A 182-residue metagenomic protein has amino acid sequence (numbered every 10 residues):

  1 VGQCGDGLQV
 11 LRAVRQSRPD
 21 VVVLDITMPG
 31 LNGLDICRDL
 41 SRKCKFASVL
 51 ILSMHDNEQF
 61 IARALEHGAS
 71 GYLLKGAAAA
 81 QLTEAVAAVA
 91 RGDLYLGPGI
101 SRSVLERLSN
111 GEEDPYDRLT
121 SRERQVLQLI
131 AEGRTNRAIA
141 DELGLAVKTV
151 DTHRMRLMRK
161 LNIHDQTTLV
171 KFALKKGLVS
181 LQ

Functional and structural regions predicted by a protein language model:
V1-G5, A13, I163: Short hydrophobic/Thr-rich beta-strand motif most characteristic of the beta2 strand and flanking loop of CheY-like
D6-Q9, N32-D35: Acidic catalytic/metal-coordinating carboxylates
R15-S17, D39-F46, H67, K176: Conserved phosphotransfer cores of two-component systems
S17-V23: Active-site beta3 strand of CheY-like receiver
D25, S53: Active-site residues of response regulator receiver
M28: Receiver (REC) domain active-site loop signature in two-component systems and cognate sites in sensor histidine kinases
Q59-E66, S70-L127, T167, L178-L181: Short, flexible helix-to-coil linker/hinge segments that flank and couple to helix-turn-helix
T135-T168: Recognition helix of helix-turn-helix DNA-binding domains
